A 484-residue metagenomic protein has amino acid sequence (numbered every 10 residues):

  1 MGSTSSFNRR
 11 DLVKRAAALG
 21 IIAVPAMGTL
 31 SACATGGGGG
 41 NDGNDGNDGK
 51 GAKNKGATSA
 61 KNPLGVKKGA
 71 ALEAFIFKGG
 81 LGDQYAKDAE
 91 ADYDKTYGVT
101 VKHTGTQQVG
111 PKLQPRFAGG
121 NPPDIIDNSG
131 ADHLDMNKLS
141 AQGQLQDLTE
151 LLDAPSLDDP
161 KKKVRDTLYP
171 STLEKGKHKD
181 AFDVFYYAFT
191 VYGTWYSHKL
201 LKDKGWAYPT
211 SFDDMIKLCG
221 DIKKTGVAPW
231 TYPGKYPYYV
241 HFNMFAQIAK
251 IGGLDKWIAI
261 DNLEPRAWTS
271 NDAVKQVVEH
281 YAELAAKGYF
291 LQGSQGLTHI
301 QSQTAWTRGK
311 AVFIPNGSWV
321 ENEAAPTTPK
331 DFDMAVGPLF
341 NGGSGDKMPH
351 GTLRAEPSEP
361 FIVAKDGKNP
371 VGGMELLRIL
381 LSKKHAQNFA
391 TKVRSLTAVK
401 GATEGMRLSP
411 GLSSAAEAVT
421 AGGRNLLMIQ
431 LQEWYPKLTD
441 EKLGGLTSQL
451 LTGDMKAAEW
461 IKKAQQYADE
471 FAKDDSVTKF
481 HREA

Functional and structural regions predicted by a protein language model:
M1-D11, A18-A32: N-terminal secretory signal peptides
N54-L64, L134-V191, N243: Hinge/lid segment of periplasmic solute-binding proteins
K68-G79, V99-T104, I125: Short, well-ordered beta-strand elements
A91, G119, D203-K204, K287 (+1 more regions): Extracytoplasmic/periplasmic substrate-recognition and gating elements
A91-L168, K199-A207, V312-F313, P329 (+1 more regions): Extracytoplasmic "Venus flytrap"/periplasmic binding protein-like
E174-Y187, Y192, I216-R266: Extracytoplasmic/periplasmic solute-binding protein
K177, Y186, A415-E470: C-terminal capping/gating helix-and-loop segments adjacent to ligand/active sites or protein-protein/ligand interfaces
C219-I222, N262-S294: Glycine-centered hinge/linker elements that transmit conformational signals in sensory and ligand-binding systems
